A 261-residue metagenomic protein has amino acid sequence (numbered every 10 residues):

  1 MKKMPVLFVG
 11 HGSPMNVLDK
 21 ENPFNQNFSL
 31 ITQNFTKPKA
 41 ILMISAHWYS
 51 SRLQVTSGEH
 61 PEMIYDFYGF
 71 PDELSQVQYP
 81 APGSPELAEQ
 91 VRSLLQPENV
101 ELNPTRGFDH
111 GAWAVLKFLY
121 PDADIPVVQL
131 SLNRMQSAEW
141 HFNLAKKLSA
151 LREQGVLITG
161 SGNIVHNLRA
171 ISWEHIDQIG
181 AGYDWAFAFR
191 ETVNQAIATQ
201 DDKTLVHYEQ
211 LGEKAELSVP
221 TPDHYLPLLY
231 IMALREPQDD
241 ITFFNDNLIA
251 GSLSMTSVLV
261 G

Functional and structural regions predicted by a protein language model:
K2-E98: A short aromatic-anchored loop/beta-hairpin motif
P5-V9, A40-S45, L130, L151-I164 (+1 more regions): Beta-strand elements within well-structured catalytic alpha/beta cores of enzymes that handle phosphate/sulfate esters
G10-S13, S131-R134, E209: Short, histidine-centered active-site or binding-site loop motifs used for metal coordination, general acid-base
D19-P23, P82, A138-F142, V219-P222: Conserved phosphate-coordination/catalytic loops
P23-N34, E139-Q154: Long, well-ordered alpha-helical scaffolding segments within enzyme catalytic domains, especially pronounced
A46-S50, H60-P61, F108-L116, I164: Short glycine-enriched loops at secondary-structure junctions
A88-F142, K147: Internal, conserved structured core segments that host functional sites
S93, P97, I125-P126, R134-Q136 (+3 more regions): Surface-exposed, charge/polar-rich loops and edge strands
